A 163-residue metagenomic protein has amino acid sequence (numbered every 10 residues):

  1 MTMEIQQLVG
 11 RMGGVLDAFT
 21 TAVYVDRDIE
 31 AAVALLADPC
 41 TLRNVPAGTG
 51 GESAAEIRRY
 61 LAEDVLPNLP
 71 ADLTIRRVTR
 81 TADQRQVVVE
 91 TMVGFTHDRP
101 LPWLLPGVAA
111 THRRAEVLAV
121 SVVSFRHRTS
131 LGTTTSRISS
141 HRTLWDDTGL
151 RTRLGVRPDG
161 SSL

Functional and structural regions predicted by a protein language model:
M1-L163: C-terminal and inter-domain tail/linker signature
